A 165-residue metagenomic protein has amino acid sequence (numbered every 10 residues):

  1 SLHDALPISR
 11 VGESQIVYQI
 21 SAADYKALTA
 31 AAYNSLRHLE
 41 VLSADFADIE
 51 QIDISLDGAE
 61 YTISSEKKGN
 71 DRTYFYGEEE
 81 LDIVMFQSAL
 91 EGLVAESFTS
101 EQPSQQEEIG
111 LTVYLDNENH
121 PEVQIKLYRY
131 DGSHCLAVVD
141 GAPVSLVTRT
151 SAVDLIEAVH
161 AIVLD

Functional and structural regions predicted by a protein language model:
S1, A5-D165: Soluble, acidic/polar mature domains that operate outside membranes
